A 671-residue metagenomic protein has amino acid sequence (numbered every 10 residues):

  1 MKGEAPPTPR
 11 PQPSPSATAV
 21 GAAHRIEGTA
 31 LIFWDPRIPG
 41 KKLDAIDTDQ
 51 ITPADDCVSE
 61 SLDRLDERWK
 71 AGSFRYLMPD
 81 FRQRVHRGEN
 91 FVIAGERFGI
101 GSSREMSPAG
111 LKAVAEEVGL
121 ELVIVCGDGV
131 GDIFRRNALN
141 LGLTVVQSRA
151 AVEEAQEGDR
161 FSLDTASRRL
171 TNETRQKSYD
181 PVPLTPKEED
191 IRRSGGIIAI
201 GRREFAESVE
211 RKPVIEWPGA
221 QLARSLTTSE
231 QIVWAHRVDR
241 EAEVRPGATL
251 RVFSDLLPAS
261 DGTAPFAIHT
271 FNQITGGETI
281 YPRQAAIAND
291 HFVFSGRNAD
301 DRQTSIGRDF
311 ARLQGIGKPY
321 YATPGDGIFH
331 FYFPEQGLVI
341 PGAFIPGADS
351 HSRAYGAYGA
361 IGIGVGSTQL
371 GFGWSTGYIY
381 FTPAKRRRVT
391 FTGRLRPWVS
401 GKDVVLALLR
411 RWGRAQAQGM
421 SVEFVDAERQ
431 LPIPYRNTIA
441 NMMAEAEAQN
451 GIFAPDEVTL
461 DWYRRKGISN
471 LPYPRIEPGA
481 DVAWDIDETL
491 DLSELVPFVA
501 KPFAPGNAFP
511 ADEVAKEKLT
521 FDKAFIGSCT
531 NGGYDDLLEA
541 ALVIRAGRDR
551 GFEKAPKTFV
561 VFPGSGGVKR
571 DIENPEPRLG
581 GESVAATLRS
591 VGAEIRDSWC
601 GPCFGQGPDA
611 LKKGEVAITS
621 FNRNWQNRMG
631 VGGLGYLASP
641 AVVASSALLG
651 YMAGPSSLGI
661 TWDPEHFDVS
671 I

Functional and structural regions predicted by a protein language model:
M1-I671: Fe-S-dependent hydro-lyases/dehydratases of central metabolism
